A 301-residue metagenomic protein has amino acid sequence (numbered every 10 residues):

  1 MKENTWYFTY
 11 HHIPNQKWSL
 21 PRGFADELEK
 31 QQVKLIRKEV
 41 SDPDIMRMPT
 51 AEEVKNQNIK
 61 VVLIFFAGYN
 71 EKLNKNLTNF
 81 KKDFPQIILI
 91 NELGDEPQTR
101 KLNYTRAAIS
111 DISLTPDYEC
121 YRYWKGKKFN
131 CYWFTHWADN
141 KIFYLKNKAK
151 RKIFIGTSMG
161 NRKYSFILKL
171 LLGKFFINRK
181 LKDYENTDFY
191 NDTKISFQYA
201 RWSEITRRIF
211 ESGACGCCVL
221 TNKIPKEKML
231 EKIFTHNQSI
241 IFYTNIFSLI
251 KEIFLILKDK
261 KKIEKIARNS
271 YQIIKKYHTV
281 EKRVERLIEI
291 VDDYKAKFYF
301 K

Functional and structural regions predicted by a protein language model:
M1-N58, I64-N79, I90-H236, F242 (+1 more regions): Nucleotide-sugar donor-binding catalytic core of glycosyltransferases
D83-L89: Charged, glycine-enriched surface loops/patches that mediate electrostatic binding to polyanionic ligands
V219-L220, Q238-T244, I290-K301: Short, contiguous hydrophobic alpha-helices characteristic of membrane insertion segments
I241, I246-K262: C-terminal "capping" alpha-helix adjacent to the active site of nucleotide-linked donor transferases in cell-envelope
K258-D292, F298: A charged, aromatic-enriched C-terminal amphipathic alpha-helix characteristic of glycosyltransferases across folds
